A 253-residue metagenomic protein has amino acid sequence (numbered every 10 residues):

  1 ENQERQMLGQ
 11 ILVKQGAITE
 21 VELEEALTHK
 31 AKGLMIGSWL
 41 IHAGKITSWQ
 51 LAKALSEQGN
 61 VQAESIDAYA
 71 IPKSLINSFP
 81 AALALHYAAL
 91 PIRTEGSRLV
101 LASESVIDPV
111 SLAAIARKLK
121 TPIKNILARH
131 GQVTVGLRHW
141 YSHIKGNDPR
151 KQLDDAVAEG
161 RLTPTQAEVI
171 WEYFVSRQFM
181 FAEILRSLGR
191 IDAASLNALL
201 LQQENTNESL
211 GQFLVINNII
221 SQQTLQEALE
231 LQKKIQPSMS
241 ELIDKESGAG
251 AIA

Functional and structural regions predicted by a protein language model:
E1-A253: Non-catalytic accessory regions
